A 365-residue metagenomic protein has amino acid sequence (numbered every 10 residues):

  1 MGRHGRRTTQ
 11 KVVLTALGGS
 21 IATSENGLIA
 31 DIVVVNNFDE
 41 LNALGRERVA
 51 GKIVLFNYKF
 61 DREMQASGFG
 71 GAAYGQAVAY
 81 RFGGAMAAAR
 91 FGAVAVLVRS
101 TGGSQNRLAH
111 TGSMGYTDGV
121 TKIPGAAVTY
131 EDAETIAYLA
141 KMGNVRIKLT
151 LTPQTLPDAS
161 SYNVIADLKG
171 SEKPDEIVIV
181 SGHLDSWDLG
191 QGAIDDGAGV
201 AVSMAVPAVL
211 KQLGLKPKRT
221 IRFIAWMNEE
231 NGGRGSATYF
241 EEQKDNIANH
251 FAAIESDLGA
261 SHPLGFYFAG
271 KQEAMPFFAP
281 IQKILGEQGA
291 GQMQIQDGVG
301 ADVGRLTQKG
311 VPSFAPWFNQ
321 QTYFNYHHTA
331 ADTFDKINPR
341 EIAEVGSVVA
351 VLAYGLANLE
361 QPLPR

Functional and structural regions predicted by a protein language model:
M1-A66: Noncatalytic luminal/extracellular "stalk/propeptide" segments of secretory-pathway proteins
M1-K11, A85, V98-G115, S161: Protein/peptide-recognition domains central to ubiquitin and immune signaling
R6-R7, E25, I123-V128, A133-E134 (+3 more regions): Metal-dependent peptidase/peptidase-like ectodomains
V34, I53-N57, V94-R99, G125-V128 (+9 more regions): Structural recognition of the beta-strand scaffold that forms the well-ordered cores of secreted hydrolase catalytic
Y80-R81, A88, V164, E176 (+2 more regions): Alpha-helical metal-binding/catalytic segments enriched in His/Glu/Asp
R90, V94, Y116, T121-N163: Long, well-ordered, tryptophan-enriched scaffold segments
I165-K173: Short beta-strand-to-loop junctions in surface cap/lid or active-site-entrance loops
Q212, F324-R365: His/Asp/Glu-rich mid-to-C-terminal helical/loop segments that flank catalytic regions of hydrolases
